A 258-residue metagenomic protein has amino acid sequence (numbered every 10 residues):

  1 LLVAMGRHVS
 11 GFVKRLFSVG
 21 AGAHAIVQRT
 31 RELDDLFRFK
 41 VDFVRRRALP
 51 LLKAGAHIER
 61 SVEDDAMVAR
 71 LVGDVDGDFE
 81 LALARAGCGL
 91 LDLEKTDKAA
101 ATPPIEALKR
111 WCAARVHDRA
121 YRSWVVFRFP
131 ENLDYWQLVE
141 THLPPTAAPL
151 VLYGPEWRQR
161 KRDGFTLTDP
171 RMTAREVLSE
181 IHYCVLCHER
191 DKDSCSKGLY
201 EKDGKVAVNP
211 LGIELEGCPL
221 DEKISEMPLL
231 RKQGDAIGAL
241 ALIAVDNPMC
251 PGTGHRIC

Functional and structural regions predicted by a protein language model:
L2-C258: Ferredoxin-type iron-sulfur electron-transfer modules and their immediate structural context
